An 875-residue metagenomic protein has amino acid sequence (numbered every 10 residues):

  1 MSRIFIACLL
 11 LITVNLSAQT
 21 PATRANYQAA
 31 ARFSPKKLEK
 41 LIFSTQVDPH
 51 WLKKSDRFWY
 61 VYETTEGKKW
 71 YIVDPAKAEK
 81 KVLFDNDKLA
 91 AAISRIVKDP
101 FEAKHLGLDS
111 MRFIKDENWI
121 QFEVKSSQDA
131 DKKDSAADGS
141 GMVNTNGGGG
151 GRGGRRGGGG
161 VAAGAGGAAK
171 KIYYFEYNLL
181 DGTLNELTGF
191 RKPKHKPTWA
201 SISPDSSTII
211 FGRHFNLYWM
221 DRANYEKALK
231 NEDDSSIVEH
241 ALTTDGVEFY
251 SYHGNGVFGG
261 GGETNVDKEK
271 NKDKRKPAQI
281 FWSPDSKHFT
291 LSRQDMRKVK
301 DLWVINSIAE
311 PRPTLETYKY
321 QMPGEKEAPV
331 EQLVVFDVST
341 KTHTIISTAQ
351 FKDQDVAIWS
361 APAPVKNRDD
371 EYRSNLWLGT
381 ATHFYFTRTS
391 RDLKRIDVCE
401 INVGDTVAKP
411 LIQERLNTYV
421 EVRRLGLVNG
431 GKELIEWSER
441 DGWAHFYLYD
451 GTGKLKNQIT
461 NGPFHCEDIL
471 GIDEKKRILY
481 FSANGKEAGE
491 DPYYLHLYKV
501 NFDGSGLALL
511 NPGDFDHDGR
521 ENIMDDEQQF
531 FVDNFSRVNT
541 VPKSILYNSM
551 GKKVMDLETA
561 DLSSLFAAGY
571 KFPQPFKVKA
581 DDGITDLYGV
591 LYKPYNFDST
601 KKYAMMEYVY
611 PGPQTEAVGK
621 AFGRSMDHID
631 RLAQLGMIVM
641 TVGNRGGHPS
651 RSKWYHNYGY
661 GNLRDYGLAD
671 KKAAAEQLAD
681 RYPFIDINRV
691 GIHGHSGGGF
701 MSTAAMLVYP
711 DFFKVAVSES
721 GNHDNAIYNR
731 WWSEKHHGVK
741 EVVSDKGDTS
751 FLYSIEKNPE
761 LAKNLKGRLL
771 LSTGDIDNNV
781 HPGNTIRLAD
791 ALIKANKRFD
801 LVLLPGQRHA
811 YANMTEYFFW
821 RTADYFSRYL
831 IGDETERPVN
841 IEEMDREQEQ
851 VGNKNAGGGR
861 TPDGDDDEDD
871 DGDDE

Functional and structural regions predicted by a protein language model:
I4-T13: Sec-dependent N-terminal signal peptides
C8, A18-P542, L546-Y547, S563-Y570 (+3 more regions): Beta-propeller folds
T13, M142-N144, L668: Generic N-terminal leader/processing signal
T13, Y174, L187, L242 (+3 more regions): Generic low-polarity alpha-helical segments
L16-A18, G806: Intrinsic low-complexity/disordered segments
P49, S55, R373, A381 (+3 more regions): Serine-hydrolase catalytic core recognition
